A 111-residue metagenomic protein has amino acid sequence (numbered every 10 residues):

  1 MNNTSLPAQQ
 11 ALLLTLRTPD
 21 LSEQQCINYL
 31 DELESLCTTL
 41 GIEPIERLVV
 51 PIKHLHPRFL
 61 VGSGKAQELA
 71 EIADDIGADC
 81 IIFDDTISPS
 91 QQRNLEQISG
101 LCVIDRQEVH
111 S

Functional and structural regions predicted by a protein language model:
M1-S111: N-terminal accessory targeting/assembly segments
